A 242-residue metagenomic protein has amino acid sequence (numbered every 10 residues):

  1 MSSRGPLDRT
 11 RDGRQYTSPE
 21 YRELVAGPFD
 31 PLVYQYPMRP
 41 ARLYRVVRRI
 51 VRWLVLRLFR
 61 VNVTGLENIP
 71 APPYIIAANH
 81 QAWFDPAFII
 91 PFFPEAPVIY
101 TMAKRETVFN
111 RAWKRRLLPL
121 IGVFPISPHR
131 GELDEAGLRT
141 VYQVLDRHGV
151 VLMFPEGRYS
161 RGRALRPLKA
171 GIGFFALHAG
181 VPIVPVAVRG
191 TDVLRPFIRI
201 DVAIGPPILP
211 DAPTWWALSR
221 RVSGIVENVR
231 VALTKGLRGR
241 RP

Functional and structural regions predicted by a protein language model:
S2-L43, E135-P242: Non-catalytic C-terminal accessory region of glycerolipid acyltransferases and related lyso-lipid remodeling enzymes
Q35-L58, N110-I121, L194-F197: Alpha-helical membrane-targeting segments
L43-Y44, R49-H80: Helix-to-loop junction immediately C-terminal to a conserved catalytic motif
I50-V51, L120-P128, P155-R158: Short, basic, glycine/proline-bearing loop/turn elements
L54, P94, L118, V144 (+1 more regions): A generic structural signal for well-ordered alpha-helical segments
V63, N110-R111, E135-L138: Structural motif corresponding to alpha-helix initiation and N-cap regions
P70-R130: Catalytic core of membrane glycerolipid acyltransferases/transacylases, capturing the structured, soluble-facing
